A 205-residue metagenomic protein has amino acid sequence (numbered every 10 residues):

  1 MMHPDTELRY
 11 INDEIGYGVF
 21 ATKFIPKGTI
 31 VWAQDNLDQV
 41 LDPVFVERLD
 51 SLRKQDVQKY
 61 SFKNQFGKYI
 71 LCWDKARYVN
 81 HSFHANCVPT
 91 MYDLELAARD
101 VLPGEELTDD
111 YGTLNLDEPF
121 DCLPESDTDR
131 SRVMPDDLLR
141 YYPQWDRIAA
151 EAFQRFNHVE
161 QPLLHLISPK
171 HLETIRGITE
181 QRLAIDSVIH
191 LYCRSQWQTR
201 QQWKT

Functional and structural regions predicted by a protein language model:
M1-F45, H81-Y92, L191-T205: Conserved AWS/pre-SET-to-SET junction and N-terminal core of the SET lysine methyltransferase domain, specifically
M1-N12, S51-P124, D129: Catalytic core of the SET domain in histone-lysine N-methyltransferases, recognizing conserved active-site
M1-P4, D13, L114, E118-T205: Non-catalytic accessory regions of eukaryotic chromatin regulators
G18-F20, I30, Y69, L114 (+1 more regions): Compositionally biased, intrinsically disordered low-complexity regions
F20, F24, F45, F62 (+4 more regions): Phenylalanine-focused residue identity feature
A21, A33, A76, A85 (+3 more regions): A sequence-composition feature that detects small, non-aromatic residues
D35, L41, V46-E47, E95 (+3 more regions): Generic preference for flexible, low-structure residues
D50-H81, M134-L164: Active-site-adjacent segment of 2-oxoglutarate/Fe(II) JmjC oxygenases
